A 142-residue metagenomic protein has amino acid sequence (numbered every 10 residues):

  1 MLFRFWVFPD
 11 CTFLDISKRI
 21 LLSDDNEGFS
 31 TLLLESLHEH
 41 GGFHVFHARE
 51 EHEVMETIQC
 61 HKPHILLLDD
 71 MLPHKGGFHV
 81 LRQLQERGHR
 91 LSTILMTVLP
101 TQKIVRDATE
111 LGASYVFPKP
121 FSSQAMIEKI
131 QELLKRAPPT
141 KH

Functional and structural regions predicted by a protein language model:
M1-R19, F29, Q124-H142: Non-catalytic signal-transmission and effector/linker regions of two-component phosphorelay proteins
E27-F46: Two-component/phosphorelay signaling modules centered on CheY-like receiver
H47-I65: Acidic, metal-coordinating helix/loop segments flanking the phosphotransfer/catalytic sites of two-component signaling
E50, G76-H79: Acidic catalytic/metal-coordinating carboxylates
E56, F78-H89: Short amphipathic alpha-helix used as the core "switch/output" element in two-component signaling
H79, P100-Y115: Alpha4 helix (beta4-alpha4-beta5 surface) of REC/receiver domains from two-component response regulators
